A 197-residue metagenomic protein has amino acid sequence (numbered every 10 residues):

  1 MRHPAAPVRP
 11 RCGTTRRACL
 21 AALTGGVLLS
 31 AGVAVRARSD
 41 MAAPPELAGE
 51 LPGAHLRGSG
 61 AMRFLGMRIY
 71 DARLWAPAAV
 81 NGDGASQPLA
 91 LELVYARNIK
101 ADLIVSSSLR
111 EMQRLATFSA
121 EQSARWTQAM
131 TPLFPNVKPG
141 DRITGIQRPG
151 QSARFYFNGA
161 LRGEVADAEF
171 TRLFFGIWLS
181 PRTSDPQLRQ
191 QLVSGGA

Functional and structural regions predicted by a protein language model:
M1-T14, A18-S30: N-terminal secretory signal peptides
G32-A34: N-terminal signal peptide c-region/cleavage motif recognized by signal peptidases
R38-E111: Secretory/extracellular carbohydrate-interaction modules and structurally similar beta-sandwich "look-alikes"
L47, R154-F155: Short aromatic-centered micro-motifs
A85-G150: Mid-length scaffold segments of soluble, non-membrane domains
F157-G159: Short strand-turn-strand beta-turns centered on an Asx-Gly dipeptide
E164-L188: Flexible glycine-rich active-site/ligand-binding loops centered on an Asp-His dyad
R189-A197: Cysteine/selenocysteine-centered motifs that mediate thiol-based redox chemistry or coordinate metal-sulfur cofactors
